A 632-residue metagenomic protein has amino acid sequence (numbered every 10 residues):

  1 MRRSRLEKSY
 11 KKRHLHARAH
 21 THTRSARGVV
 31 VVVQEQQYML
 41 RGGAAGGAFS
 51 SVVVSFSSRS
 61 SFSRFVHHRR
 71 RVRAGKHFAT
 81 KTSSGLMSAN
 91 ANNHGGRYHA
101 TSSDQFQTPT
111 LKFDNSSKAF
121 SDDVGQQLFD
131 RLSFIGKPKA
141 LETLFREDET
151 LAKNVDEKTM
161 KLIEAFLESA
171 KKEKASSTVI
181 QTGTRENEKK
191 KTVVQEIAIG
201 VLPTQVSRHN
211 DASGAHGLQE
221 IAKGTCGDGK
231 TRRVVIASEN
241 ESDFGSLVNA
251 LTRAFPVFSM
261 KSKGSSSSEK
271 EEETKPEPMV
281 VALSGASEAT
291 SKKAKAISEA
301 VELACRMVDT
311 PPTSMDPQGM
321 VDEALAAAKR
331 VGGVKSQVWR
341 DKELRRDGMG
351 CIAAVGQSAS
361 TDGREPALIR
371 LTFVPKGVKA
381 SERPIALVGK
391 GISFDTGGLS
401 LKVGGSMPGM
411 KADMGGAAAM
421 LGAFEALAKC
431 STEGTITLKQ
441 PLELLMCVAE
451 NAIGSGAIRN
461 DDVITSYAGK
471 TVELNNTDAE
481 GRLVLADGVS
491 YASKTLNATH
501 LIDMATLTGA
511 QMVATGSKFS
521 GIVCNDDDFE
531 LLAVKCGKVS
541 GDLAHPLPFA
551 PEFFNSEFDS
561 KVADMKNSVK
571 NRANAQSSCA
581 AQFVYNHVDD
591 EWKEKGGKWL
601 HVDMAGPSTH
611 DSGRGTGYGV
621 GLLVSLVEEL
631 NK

Functional and structural regions predicted by a protein language model:
S9-T23, V30-V31: Intrinsically disordered, low-complexity terminal segments enriched in Ser/Thr
R13, Q36-Y38, H77: Cationic, low-complexity basic patches in intrinsically disordered or flexible, solvent-exposed regions
A17-A26, A44-A48, A74, A79-T82 (+2 more regions): Ala/Thr-enriched low-complexity intrinsically disordered regions
A17-T21, E35-Y38, R69-R70: Low-complexity, intrinsically disordered transcriptional activation domains enriched in glutamine and histidine
L86-N90, H94-G391: Short amphipathic alpha-helical segment within the helicase RecA-like ATPase core that mediates nucleic-acid
V321-K632: A generic structural signal for tightly packed, nonpolar segments enriched in small/aliphatic residues
